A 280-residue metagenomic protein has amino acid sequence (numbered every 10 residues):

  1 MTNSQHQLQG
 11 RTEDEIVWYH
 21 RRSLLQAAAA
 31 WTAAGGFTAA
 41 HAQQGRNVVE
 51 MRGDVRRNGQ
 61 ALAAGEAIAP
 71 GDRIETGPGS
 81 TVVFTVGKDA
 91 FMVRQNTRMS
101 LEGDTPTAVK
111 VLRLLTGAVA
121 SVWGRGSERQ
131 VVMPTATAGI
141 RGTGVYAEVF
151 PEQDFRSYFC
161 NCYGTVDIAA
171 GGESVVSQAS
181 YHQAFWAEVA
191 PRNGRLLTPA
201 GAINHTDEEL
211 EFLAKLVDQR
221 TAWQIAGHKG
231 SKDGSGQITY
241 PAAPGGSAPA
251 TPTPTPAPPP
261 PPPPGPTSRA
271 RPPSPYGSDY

Functional and structural regions predicted by a protein language model:
M1-H20, A27-G35: N-terminal secretory signal peptides
H6-T12, T221, A270-P272: Positively charged, low-complexity intrinsically disordered regions
L24, A28-W31, T38-R73, G77-T81 (+3 more regions): Flexible, surface-exposed loop/linker segments and immediately adjacent secondary-structure boundaries
